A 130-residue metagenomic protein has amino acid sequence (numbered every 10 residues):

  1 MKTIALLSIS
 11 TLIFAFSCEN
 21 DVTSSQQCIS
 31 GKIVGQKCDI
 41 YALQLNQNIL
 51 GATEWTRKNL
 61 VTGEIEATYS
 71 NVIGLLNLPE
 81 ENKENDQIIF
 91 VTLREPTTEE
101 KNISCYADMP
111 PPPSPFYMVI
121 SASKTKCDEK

Functional and structural regions predicted by a protein language model:
M1-A5: Positively charged n-region of N-terminal signal peptides that target proteins for export
F14-S17: C-terminal motif of bacterial Sec signal peptides marking the signal peptidase cleavage site
E19-Q27: Short boundary/loop segments of OB/S1/cold-shock single-stranded nucleic-acid-binding domains
Q26-K130: First exposed extracellular module after export/assembly in secreted or surface-exposed proteins
